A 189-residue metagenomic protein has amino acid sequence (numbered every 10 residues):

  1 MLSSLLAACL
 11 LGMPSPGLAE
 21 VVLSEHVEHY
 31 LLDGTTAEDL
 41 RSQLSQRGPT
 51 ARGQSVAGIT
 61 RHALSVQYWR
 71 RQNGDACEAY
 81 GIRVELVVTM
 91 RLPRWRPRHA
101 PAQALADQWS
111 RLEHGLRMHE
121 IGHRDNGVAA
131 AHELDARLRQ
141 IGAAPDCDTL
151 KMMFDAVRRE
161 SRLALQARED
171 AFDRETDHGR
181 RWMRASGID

Functional and structural regions predicted by a protein language model:
M1-A7: Sec-dependent signal peptide recognition, specifically the positively charged N-region followed immediately by
P14-S15: N-terminal signal peptide c-region/cleavage motif recognized by signal peptidases
E20-A100, G142-D189: Metalloprotease/metallohydrolase-associated module, dominated by Zn2+-dependent proteases
A104-Q108: Short, hydrophobic/aliphatic alpha-helical segments
R111-E113: Mature extracytoplasmic/lumenal regions of exported proteins
G115-G127: Active-site recognition of the HExxH zinc-binding catalytic motif
V128-L138: Membrane-interfacial alpha-helical segments at the cytosolic side of multi-pass membrane proteins
